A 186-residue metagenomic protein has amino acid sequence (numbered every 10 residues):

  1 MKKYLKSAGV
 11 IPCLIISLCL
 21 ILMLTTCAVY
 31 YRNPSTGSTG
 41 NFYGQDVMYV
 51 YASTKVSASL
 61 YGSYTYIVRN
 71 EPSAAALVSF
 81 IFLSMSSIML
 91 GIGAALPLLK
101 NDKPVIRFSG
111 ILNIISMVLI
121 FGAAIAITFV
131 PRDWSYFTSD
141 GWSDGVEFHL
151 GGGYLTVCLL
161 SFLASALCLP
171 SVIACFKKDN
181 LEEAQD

Functional and structural regions predicted by a protein language model:
M1-K3: Short, Lys/Arg-rich, polar N-terminal cytosolic tail immediately upstream of the first transmembrane signal-anchor
L5-C27, P72-T128, C158-K178: Signature of small four-pass
K6, T39-F42, S116, G141 (+1 more regions): Intrinsically disordered, low-complexity repeat segments enriched in small/polar residues
T26-L77, R132-G151: Long, glycine/tryptophan/cysteine-rich extracytoplasmic
T36, Y49, V105, S116 (+2 more regions): Low-complexity, compositionally biased segments
G40, Q45, N101, K178-D179 (+1 more regions): Intrinsic-disorder/low-complexity regions
F137-D186: Terminal transmembrane helical module of multi-pass membrane proteins
